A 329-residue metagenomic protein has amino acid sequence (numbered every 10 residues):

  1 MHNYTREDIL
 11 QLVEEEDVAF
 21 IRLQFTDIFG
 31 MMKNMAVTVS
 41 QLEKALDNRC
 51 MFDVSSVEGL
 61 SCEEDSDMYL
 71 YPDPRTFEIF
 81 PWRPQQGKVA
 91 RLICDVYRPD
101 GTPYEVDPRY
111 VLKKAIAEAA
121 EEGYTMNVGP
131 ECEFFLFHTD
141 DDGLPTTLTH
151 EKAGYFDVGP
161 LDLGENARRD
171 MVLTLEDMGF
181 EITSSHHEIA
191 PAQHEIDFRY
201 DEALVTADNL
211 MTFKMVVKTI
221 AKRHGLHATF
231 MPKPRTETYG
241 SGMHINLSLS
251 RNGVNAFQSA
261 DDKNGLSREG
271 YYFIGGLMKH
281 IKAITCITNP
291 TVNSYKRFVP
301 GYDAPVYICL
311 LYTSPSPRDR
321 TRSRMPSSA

Functional and structural regions predicted by a protein language model:
M1-S184, T206, L226: ATP/Mg2+-dependent ligation/transfer catalytic cores
L92-R98, H194-Y200, L247: Short, hydrophobic beta-strand segments
N127-H138, P145-T147, M178-F198, A228-N246 (+1 more regions): Core alpha/beta catalytic barrel or barrel-like domain that forms the active/cofactor pocket in diverse metabolic
L148-V158, P191-V205, R235-G240, N252-F257: Active-site-proximal beta-alpha loop/turn segments in soluble metabolic enzymes
A207-I274: Acidic, glycine-rich loop-and-beta core segments that form the ion-binding/anion-interacting portion of active sites
L266, G270-V292: A conserved active-site cap/scaffold subdomain adjacent to cofactor or substrate pockets
Y312-T321: Conserved small/polar residues in nucleotide/adenosyl-binding loops
R324-A329: Hydrophobic alpha-helical segments, chiefly the membrane-spanning helices and signal/signal-anchor peptides
